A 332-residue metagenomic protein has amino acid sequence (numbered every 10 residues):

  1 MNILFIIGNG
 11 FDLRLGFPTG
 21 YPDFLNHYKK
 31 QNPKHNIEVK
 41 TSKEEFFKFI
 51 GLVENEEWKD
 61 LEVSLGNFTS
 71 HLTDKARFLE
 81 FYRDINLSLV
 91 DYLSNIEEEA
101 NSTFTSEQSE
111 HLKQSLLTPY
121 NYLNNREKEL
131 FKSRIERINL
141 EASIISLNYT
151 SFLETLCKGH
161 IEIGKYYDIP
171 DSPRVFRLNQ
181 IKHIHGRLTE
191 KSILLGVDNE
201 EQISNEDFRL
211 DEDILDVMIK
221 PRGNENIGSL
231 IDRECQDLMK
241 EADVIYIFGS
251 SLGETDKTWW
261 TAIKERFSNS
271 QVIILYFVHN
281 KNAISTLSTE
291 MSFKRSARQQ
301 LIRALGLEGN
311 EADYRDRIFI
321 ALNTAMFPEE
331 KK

Functional and structural regions predicted by a protein language model:
N2-I6, L15, T19-G186, D232-E241 (+3 more regions): Active-site periphery "cap/insert" segments of enzyme catalytic domains
N9: Glycine-rich Rossmann-fold phosphate-binding loop(s) that bind the pyrophosphate of adenine dinucleotide cofactors
D12: Short acidic, Gly/Ser-rich segments with clustered Asp/Glu that frequently serve as metal-coordination loops in enzyme
V39-F47, S192-K240, T289-R298, I302: Acidic, metal/cofactor-coordinating or nucleic-acid-engaging core segments within structured domains
G186-S192, A325-P328: Short, conserved secondary-structure transition motifs
G186-T189, D198-E200, S250-S251: Histidine- and/or cysteine-centered catalytic micro-motif in compact active-site loops
Q236, T258-R266, V272-K332: C-terminal regions of proteins
